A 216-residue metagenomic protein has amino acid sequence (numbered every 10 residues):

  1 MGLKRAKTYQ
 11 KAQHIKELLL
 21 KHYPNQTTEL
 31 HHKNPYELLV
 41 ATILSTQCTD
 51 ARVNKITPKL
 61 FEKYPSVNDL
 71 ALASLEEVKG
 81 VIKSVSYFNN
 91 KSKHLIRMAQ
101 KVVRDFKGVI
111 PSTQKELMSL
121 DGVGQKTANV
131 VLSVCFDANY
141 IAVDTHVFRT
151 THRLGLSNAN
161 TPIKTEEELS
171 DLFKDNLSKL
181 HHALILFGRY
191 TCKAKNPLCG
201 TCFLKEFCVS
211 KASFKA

Functional and structural regions predicted by a protein language model:
G2-A216: Catalytic cores of DNA base-excision repair glycosylases
